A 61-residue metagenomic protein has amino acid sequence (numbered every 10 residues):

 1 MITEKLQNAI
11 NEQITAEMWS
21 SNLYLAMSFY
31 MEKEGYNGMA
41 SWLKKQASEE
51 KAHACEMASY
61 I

Functional and structural regions predicted by a protein language model:
M1-I61: Iron-associated oxidoreductase/ferritin-like identity signal
